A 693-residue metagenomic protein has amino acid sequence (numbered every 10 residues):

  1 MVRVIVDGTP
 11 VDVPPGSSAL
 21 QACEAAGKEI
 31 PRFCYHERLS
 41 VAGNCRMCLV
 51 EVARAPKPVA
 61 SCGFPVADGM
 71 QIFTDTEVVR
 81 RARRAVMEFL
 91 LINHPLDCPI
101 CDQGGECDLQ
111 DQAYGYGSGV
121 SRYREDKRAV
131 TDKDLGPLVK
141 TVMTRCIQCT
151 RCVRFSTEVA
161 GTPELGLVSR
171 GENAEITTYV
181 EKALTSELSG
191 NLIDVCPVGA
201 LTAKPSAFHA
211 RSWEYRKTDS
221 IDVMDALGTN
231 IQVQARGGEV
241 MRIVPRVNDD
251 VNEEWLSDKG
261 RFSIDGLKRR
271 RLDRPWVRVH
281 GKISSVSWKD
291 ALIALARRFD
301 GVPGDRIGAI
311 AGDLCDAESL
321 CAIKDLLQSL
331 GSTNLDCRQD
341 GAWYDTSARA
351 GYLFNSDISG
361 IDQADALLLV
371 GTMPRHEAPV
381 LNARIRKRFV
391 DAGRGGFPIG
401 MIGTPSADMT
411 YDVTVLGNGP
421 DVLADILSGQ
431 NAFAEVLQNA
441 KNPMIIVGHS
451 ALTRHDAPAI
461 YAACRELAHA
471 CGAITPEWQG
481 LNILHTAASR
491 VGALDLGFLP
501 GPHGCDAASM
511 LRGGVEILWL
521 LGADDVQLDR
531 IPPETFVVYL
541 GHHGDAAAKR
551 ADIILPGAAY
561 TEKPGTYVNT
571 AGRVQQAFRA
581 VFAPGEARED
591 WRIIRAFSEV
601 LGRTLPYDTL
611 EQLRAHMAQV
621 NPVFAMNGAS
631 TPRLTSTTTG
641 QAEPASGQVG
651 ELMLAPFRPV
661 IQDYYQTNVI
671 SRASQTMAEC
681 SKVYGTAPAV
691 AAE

Functional and structural regions predicted by a protein language model:
M1-G16, Q21-E24, R32, H36 (+4 more regions): N-terminal export/assembly segments and adjacent metallocofactor-ligating motifs of anaerobic energy-metabolism
R38-S40: AMP-binding (ANL) adenylation modules
C45-P65: N-terminal single-stranded DNA-binding subdomain of primase/primase-helicase replication proteins
L335, Q339-S630, Y684, P688-E693: Non-catalytic alpha/beta scaffold blocks inside enzyme catalytic domains
A629-Q648: Acidic, Ser/Thr-rich low-complexity intrinsically disordered segments
